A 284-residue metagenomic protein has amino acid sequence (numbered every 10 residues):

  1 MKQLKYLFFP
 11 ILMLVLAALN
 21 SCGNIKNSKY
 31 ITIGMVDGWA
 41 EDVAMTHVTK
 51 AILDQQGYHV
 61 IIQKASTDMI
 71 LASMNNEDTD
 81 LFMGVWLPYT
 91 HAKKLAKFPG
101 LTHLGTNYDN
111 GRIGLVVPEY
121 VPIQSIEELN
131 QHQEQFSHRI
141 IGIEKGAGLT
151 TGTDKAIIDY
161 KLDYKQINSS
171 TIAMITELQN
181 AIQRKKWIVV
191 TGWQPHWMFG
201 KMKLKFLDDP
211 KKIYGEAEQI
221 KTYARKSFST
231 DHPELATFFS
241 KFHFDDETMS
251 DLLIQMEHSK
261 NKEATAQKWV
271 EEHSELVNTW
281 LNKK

Functional and structural regions predicted by a protein language model:
A18-S21: C-terminal motif of bacterial Sec signal peptides marking the signal peptidase cleavage site
N27-E41, Y58-Q63, S137-I141, F239: Short, well-ordered beta-strand elements
I31, E41-A44, K155-Y164, N168-K185 (+3 more regions): An extracytoplasmic/periplasmic, membrane-proximal ligand-sensing/linker region
D37-A40, I61-S73, Q166-E177: Short helix-initiation/N-cap motifs at beta->coil->alpha
V48-Q56, Q131-I167, K268-E271: Ligand-binding cleft/hinge of the Venus flytrap
V85-K97, N180-K205: A ligand-binding cleft/hinge motif common to bilobed small-molecule-binding domains
G100-L149: A conserved helix-loop-strand patch within extracytoplasmic ligand-binding domains of the periplasmic binding
N107-G114, I172, P195-D246: Periplasmic-binding protein-like
